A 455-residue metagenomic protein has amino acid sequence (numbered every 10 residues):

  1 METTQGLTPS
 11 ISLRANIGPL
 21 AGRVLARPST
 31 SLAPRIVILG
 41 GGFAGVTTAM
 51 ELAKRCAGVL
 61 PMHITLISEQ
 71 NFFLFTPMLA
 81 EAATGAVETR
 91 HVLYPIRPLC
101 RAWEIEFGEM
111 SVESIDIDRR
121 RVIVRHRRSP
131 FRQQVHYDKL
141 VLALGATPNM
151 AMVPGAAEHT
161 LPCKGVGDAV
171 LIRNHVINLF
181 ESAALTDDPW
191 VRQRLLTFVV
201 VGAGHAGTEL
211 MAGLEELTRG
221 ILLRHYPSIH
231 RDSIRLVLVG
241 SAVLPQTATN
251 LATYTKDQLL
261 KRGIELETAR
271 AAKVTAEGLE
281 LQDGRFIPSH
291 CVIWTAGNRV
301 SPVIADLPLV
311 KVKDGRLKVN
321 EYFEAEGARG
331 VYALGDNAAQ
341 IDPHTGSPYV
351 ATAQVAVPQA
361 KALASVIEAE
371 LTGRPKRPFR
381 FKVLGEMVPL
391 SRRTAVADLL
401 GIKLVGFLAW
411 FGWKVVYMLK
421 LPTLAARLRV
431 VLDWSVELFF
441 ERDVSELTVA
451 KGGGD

Functional and structural regions predicted by a protein language model:
E2, G6, I11, I17 (+5 more regions): Beta1-alpha1 glycine-rich phosphate/pyrophosphate-binding loop at the start of Rossmann-like nucleotide-binding domains
E2-G6, Q359, A364-D455: C-terminal, flexible cofactor-proximal segment of oxidoreductases
E2-L7, I11-L13, I17-A33, I105-V199 (+1 more regions): FAD-binding core/adjacent interface of flavoenzyme oxidoreductases
A44, G145-P148, M211, N298-V300: Short glycine-rich anion-binding loops that position phosphate/pyrophosphate groups of nucleotides and phosphorylated
F73-T76, N149-M152, P302-V303, Q340-P343: Short acidic/His/Gly/Ser-rich catalytic and metal-binding motifs that mark active-site loops of diverse hydrolases
W103-V122, E215-E321, G327, K376: A Rossmann-like FAD-binding core segment of flavoenzymes
E158-D187, E277-E280, F286-P358, S365: FAD-site-proximal beta/loop scaffold in flavoenzymes
